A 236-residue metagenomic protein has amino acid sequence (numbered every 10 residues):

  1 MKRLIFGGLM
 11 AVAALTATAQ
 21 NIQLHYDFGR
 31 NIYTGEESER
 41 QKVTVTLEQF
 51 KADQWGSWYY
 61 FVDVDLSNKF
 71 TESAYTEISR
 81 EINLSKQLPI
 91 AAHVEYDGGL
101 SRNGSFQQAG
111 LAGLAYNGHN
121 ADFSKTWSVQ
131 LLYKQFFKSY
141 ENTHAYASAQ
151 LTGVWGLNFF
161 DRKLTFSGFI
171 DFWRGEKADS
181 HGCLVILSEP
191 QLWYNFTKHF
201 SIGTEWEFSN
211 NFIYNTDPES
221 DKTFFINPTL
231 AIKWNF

Functional and structural regions predicted by a protein language model:
M1-N21: Cleavable N-terminal export/targeting peptides
I22, W55-Y59, S85-A92, N120-W127 (+2 more regions): Repeated loop/turn-to-beta-strand initiation elements of outer-membrane beta-barrel proteins
L24-F28, Y60-V64, A92-Y96, V129-Q135 (+2 more regions): Transmembrane beta-barrel strands of outer-membrane/channel proteins
E39-Q41, D65-A74, G98-Q108, F137-S148 (+2 more regions): Solvent-exposed loop/turn segments connecting transmembrane beta-strands in outer-membrane beta-barrel proteins
L47, T76-I78, A112-L114, L151-G153 (+2 more regions): Membrane-embedded beta-strands of outer-membrane beta-barrel proteins, especially the hydrophobic/small aromatic
K51-D53, I82-L84, Y116-N120, W155-F159 (+2 more regions): Residue-level signature of outer-membrane beta-barrel architecture
K134-S201, E207-I213, W234-F236: Outer-membrane beta-barrel transmembrane domain signature
F224-F236: Outer-membrane beta-barrel "beta-signal"
